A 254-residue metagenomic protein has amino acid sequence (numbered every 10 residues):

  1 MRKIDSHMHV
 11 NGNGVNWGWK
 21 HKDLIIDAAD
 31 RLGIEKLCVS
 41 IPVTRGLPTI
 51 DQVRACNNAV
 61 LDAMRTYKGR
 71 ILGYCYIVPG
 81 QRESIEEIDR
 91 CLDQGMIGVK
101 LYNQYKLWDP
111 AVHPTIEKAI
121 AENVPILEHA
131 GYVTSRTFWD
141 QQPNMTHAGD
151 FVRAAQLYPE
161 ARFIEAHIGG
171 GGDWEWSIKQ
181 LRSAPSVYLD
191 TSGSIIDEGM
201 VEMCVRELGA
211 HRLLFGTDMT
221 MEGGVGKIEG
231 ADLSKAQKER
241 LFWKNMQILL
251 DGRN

Functional and structural regions predicted by a protein language model:
M1-V10, G18-K36, D89, E207-R212 (+1 more regions): Mid-to-C-terminal alpha-helical segments outside catalytic/metal-binding sites
K3-S6, C38-I41, Y74-Y76, K100 (+3 more regions): Active-site neighborhood of phospho(di)ester-bond hydrolases with catalytic His/Asp-centered motifs
H7, A29, V60, M64 (+8 more regions): Conserved, mostly hydrophobic/aromatic
H9, D23-L47, I71-Y76, M96-K100: Divalent metal-dependent hydrolysis catalytic cores, especially in the metallo-beta-lactamase
N11-G14, T44-L47, P79-E83, K106-L107 (+4 more regions): Active-site environment of divalent metal-dependent phosphoester hydrolases
V15-G18, T44-R54, R136-T146: Short, flexible/disordered intra-domain loops and linkers
K36, D51-T134: Active-site gating/metal-coordination segments in enzymes
M96-G98, V112-L214: Catalytic pocket-lining loop regions of alpha/beta-barrel enzymes, especially the amidohydrolase/enolase/GH5 lineages
